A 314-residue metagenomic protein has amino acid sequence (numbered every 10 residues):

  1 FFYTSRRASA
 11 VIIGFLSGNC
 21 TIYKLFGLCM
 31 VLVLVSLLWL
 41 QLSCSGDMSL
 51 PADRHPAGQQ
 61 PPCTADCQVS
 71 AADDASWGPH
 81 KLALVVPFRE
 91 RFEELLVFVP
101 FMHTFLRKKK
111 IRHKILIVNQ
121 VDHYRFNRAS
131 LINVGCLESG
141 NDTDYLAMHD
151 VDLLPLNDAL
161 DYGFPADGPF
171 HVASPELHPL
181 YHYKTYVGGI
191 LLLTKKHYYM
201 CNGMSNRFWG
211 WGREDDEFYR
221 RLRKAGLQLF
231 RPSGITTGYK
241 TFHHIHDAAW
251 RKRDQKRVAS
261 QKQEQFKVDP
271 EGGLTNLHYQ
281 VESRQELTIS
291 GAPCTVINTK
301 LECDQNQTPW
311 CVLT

Functional and structural regions predicted by a protein language model:
F2-G46, L50-G58, R207-G210, D216-T314: C-terminal catalytic/acceptor-binding lobe
G18, H123, A129, C136 (+4 more regions): Conserved catalytic core of nucleotide-sugar-dependent glycosyltransferases
V33-L37, T64-V69, V97-P100: Eukaryotic beta-rich interaction modules
S70-G78: Short boundary motifs at domain starts and secondary-structure transition points
H80-A83, K114, E217: Cell-envelope/extracellular polymer assembly enzymes that use nucleotide-activated donors
A83-R91: A conserved hydrophobic helix/loop-capping motif in glycosyltransferases and polysaccharide synthases
E90-E93, L153-P155: Short acidic, S/G/P-rich loop/turn micro-motifs used as interaction or catalytic elements
F92, L96-P100, R107-T143, P175-P179: Active-site-proximal specificity loops/subdomain of glycosyltransferases
